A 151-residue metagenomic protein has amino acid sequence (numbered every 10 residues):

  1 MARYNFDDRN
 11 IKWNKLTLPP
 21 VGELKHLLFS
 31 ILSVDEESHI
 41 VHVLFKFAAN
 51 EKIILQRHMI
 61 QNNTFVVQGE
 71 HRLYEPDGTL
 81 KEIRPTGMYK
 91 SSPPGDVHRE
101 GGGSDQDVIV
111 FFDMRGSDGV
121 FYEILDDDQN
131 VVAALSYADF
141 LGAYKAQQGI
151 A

Functional and structural regions predicted by a protein language model:
M1-H39, D126-A151: A short, N-terminal "cap"/entry segment at the start of jelly-roll beta-barrel domains of the cupin/DSBH fold
R9-N14, H42, F65, S91: Histidine-/acidic-rich catalytic cores in large beta-rich domains
I31-S33, S38-R57, P93-D96: Conserved short histidine dyad/triad with adjacent acidic residue
E36, Y74-G102: Short acidic-glycine-tyrosine-enriched beta hairpin
I40, N62, D107: Conserved catalytic motifs of the protein kinase core domain
A49, H58-D77: Glycine- and acidic-residue-biased ligand/ion/polar-headgroup-sensing regions
K52, N63, M88-Y89: Residue-level marker of beta-strand positions
P94-F121: Ligand-binding loop in jelly-roll beta-barrel domains
